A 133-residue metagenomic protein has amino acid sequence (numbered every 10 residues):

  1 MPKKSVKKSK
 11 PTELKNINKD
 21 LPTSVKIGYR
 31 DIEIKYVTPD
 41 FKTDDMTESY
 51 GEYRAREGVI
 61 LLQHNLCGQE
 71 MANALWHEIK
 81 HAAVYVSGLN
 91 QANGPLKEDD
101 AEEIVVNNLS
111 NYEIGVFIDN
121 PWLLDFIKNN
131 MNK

Functional and structural regions predicted by a protein language model:
P2-E70, V86-K133: Metalloprotease/metallohydrolase-associated module, dominated by Zn2+-dependent proteases
N73-Y85: Active-site recognition of the HExxH zinc-binding catalytic motif
